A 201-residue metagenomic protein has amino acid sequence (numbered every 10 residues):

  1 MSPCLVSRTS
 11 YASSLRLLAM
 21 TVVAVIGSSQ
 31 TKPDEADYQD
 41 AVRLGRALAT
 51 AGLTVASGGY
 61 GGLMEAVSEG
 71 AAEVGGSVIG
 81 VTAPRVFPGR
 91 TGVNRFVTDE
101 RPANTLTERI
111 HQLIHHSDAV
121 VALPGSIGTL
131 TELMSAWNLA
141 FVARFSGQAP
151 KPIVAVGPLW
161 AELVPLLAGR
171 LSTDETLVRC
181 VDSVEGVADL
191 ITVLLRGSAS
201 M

Functional and structural regions predicted by a protein language model:
Y11, L15-I79: Glycine-rich beta-alpha loop segments
A47-A49, G92-R95, Q112-H116, A143-Q148 (+1 more regions): Solvent-exposed alpha-helices and their adjacent loops that cap or buttress functional pockets in soluble metabolic
G62-P124, G128-T129: Acidic/glycine-enriched connector segments
A66-G70, T131-R144: Short Gly/Thr/Asp-enriched flexible loops that form oxyanion-binding sites at enzyme active sites
G80-P84, L123, W137-L166, T173-T176: Short, acidic/small-residue loops that bind anionic groups at enzyme active sites
T173-M201: A charged, well-structured terminal subsegment
